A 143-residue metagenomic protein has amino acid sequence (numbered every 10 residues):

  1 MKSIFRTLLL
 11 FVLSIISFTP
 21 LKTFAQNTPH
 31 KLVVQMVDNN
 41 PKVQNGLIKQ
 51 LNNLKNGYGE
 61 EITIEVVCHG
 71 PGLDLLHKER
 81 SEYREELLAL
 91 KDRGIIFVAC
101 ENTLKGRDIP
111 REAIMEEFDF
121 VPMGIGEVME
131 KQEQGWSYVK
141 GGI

Functional and structural regions predicted by a protein language model:
M1-L9: Bacterial N-terminal signal peptides that target proteins for export
S3, F18-T19: Compositionally biased, low-complexity segments enriched in small residues
R6, K22-T23: Short, low-complexity disordered leader/linker segments with a strong preference for bacterial N-terminal type II
L9-F18: Bacterial N-terminal signal peptides
T23-I143: Secreted/extracellular ectodomain signature
